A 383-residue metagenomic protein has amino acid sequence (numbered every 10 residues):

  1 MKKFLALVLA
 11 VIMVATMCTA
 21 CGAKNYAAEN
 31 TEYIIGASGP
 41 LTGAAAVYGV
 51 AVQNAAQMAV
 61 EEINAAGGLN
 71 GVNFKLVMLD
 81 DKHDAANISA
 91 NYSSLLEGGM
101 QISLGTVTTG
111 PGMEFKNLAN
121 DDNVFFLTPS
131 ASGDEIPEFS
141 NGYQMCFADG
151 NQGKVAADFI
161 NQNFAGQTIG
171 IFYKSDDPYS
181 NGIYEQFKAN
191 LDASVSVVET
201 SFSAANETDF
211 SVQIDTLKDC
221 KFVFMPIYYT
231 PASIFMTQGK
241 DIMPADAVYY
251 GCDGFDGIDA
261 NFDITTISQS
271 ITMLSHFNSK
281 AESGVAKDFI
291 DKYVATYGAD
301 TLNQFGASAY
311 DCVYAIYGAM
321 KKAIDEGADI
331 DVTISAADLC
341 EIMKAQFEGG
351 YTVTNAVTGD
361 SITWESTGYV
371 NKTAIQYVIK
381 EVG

Functional and structural regions predicted by a protein language model:
M1-L9: Positively charged n-region of N-terminal signal peptides that target proteins for export
L7, G22-G383: Extracytosolic ligand-binding ectodomains
V11-A15: Alpha-helical transmembrane segments
T16-A20: C-terminal motif of bacterial Sec signal peptides marking the signal peptidase cleavage site
